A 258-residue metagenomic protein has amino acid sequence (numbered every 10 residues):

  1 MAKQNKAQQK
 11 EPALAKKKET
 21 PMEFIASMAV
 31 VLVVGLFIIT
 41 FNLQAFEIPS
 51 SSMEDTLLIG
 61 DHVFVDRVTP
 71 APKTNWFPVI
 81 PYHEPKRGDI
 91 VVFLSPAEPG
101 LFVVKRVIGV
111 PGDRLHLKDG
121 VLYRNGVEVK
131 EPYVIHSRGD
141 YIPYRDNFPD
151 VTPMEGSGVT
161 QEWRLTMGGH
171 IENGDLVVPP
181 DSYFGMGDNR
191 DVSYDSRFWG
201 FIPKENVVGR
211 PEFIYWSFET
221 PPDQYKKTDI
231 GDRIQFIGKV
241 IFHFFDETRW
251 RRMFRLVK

Functional and structural regions predicted by a protein language model:
A2-M22, F41-E47, D55-K258: Soluble "head" domains of membrane/secretory-pathway proteins
E23-F41: Hydrophobic membrane-insertion alpha-helices, especially the h-region of bacterial N-terminal signal peptides
S50: A short acidic/basic microdomain associated with nuclease active sites
